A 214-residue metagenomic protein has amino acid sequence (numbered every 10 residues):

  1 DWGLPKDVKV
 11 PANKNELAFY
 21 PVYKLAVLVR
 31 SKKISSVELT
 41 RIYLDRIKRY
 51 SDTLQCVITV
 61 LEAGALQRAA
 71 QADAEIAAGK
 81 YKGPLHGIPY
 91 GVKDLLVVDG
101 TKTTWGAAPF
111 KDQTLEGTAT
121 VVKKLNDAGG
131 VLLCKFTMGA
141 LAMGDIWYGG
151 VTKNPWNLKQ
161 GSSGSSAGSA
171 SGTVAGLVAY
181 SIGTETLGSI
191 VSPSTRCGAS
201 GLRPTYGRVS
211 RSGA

Functional and structural regions predicted by a protein language model:
D1-L187, T205: Gly/Ser-rich catalytic/binding loops embedded in alpha/beta enzyme cores
V191-R196: Structural signature of FAD isoalloxazine-binding scaffolds in flavoprotein oxidoreductases
L202: Glycine-rich, flexible loop motifs
Y206-A214: A short core secondary-structure module
